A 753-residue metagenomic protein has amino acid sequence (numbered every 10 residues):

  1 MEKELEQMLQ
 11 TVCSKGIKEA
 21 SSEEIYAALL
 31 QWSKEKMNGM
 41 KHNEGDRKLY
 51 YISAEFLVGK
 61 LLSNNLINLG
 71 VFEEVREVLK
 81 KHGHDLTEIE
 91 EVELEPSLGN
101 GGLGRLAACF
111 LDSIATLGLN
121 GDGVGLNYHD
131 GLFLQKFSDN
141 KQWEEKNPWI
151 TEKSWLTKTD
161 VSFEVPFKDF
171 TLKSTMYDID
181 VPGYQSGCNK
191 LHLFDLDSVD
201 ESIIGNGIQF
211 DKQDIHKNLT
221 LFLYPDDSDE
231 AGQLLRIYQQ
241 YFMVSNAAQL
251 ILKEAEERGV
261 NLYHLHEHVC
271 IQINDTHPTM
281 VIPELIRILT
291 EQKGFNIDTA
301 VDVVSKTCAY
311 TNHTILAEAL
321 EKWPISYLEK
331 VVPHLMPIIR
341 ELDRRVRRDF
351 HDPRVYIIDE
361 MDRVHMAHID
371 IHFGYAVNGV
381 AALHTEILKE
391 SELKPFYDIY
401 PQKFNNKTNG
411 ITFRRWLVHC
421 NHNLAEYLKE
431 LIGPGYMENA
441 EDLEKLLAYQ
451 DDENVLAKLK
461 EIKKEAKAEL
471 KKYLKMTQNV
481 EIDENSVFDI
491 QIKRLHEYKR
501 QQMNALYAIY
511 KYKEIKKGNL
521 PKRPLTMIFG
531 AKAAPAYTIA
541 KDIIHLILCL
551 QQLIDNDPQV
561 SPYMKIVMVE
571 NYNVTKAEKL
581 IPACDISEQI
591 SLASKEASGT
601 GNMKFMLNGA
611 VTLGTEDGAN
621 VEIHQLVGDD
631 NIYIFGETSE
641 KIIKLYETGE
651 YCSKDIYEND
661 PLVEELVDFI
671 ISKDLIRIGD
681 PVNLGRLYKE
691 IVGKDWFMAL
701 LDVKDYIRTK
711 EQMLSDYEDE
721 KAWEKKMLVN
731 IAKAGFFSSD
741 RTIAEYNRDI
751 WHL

Functional and structural regions predicted by a protein language model:
M1-L753: A conserved ligand/cofactor-binding region detector
